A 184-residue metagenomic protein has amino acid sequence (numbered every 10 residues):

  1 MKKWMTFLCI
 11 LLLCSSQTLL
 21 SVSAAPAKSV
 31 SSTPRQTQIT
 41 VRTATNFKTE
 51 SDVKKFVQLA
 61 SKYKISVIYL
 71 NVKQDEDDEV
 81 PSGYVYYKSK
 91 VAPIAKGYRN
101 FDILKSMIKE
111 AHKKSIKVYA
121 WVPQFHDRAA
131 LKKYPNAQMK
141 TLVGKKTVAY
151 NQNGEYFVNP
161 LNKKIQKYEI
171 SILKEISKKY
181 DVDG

Functional and structural regions predicted by a protein language model:
M1-W4: Positively charged n-region of N-terminal signal peptides that target proteins for export
S15-S29: Sec-dependent signal peptide cleavage junction
A25-I39, S51, L59: N-terminal carbohydrate-binding accessory modules
S31-Q38, A44-N46, F125-Y180: Active-site-adjacent "subsite" loops/lids of carbohydrate-active enzymes
T45-Y63, K90-K114: Aromatic- and glycine-enriched glycan-recognition loops and surfaces that form the carbohydrate-binding subsites
D52-E79, K179-V182: Catalytic domains of carbohydrate-active enzymes, especially glycoside hydrolases
S66-V72, I103-A149, G184: Glycine-rich, aromatic-flanked loop segments that form ligand/cofactor-binding clefts across common enzyme folds
V72-K96: Glycine-rich, proline-tolerant flexible connector loops at the mouths of alpha/beta enzymes
